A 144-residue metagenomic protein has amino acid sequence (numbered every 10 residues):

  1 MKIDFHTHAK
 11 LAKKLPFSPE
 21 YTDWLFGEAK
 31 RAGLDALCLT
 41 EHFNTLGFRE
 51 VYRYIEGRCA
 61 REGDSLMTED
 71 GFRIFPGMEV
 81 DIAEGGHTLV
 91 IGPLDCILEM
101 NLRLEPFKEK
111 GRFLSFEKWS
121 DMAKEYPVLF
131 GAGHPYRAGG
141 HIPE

Functional and structural regions predicted by a protein language model:
M1-I82: An N-terminally biased module of ancient metal coordination in phosphate/nucleic-acid-related enzymes
F48-E144: Extended substrate/RNA-proximal surfaces in nucleic-acid metabolism proteins
